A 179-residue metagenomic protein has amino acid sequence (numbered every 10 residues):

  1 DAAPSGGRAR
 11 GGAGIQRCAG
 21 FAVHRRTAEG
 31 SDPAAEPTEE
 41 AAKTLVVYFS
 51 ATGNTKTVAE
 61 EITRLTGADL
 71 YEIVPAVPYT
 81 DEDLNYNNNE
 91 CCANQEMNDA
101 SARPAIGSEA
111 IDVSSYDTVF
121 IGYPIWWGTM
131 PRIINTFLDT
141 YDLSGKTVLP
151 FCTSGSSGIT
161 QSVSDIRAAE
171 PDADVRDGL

Functional and structural regions predicted by a protein language model:
D1-R10: N-terminal secretory signal peptides and thylakoid transit peptides that target proteins across membranes
G12-I121, G128-M130, N135, D139: N-terminal beta1-alpha1-beta2 submodule of the flavodoxin-like/Rossmannoid cofactor-binding fold
A41, L65, L143, E170-A173: Short, well-ordered coil/turn elements that cap or connect secondary structure elements
K43, D117-V119, S144-L149, V175-R176: Short, surface-exposed connector motifs at secondary-structure boundaries
V113-S114, D139-G145, A168-E170: Short, conserved loop/helix-junction motifs that constitute active-site signature segments in enzyme catalytic cores
I125-G128, L143, T153-G158: Short Gly/Pro-enriched loop/turn and capping motifs at secondary-structure junctions
T129-R132, G145, A173-D174: Substrate-binding/catalytic groove segments of enzymes that remodel or degrade extracellular structural polymers
L149-L179: Short, glycine-/small-residue-rich phosphate/pyrophosphate-handling segment
